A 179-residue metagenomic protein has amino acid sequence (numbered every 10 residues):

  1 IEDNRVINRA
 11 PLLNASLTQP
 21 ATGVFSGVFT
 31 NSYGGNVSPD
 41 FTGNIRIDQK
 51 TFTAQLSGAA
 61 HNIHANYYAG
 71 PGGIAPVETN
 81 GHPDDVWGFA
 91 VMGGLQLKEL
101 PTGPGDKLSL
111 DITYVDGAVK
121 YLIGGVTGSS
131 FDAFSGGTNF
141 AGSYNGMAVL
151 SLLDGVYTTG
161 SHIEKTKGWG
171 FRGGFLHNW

Functional and structural regions predicted by a protein language model:
I1-F89: Aromatic- and glycine-enriched pocket-lining scaffold segments that form the walls of small-molecule binding clefts
K50-W179: Detector for outer-membrane/organellar transmembrane beta-barrel domains, recognizing the amphipathic beta-strand
